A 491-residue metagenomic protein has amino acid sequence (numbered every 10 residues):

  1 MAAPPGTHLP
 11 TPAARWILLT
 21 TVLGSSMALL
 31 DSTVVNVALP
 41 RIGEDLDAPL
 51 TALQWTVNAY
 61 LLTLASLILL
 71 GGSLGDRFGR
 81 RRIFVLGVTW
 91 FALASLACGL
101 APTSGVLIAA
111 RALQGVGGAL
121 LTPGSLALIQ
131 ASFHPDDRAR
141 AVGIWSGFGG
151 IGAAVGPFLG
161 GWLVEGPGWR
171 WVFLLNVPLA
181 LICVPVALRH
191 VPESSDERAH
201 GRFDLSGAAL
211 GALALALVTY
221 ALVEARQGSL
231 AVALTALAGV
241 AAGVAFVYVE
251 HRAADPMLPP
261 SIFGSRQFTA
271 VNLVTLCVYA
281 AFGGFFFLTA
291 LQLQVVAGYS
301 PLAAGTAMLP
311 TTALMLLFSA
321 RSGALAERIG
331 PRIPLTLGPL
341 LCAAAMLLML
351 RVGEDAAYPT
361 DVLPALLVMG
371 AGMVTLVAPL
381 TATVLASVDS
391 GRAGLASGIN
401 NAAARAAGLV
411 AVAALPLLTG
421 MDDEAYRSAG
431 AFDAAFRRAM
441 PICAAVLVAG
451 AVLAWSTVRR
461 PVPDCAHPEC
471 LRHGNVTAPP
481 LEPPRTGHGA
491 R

Functional and structural regions predicted by a protein language model:
M1-A13, E197, T457-R491: Intrinsic disorder in cytosolic terminal tails and internal cytosolic loops of multi-pass membrane transporters
A2-R189, F318, S322, I329-P331 (+4 more regions): Transmembrane-helix bundle of Major Facilitator Superfamily
L9-P12, A48-T51, R82, P102-G105 (+8 more regions): Juxtamembrane loop-transmembrane helix junctions in multi-pass integral membrane proteins, especially the extracellular
R15-V37, L50, S125, A231-T235 (+3 more regions): 12-transmembrane solute porter fold
L39, G152-V164, V218, A290 (+1 more regions): Small-residue (Gly/Pro/Ala) motifs that create kinks and tight helix-helix packing interfaces
L61, S95, A180-C183, L217-Y220 (+4 more regions): Helical transmembrane-bundle signal
G71-G72, A101-P102, H134, E165 (+7 more regions): Short helix-capping/hinge motifs at transmembrane helix termini and TM-loop junctions
E165-T275, A281, L288, Y299 (+2 more regions): Hydrophobic transmembrane-helix bundles of small-molecule transporters
